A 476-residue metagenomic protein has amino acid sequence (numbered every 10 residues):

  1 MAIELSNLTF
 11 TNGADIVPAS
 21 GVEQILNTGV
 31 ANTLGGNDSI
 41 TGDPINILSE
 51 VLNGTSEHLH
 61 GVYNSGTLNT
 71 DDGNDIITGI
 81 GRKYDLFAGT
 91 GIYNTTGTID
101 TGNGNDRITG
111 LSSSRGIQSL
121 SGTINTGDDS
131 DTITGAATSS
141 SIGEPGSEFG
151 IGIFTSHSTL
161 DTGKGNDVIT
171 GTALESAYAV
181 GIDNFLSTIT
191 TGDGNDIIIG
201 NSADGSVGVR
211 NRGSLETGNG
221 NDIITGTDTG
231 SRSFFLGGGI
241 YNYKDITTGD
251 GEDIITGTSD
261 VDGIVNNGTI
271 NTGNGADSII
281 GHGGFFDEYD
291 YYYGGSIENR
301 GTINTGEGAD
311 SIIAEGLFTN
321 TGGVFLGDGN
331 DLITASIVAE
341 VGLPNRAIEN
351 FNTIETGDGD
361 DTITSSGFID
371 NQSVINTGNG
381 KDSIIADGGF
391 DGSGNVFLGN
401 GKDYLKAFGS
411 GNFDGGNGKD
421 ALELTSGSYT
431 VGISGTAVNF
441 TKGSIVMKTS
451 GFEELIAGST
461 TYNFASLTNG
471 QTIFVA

Functional and structural regions predicted by a protein language model:
M1, S56-T67, D85-T96, Q118-S121 (+12 more regions): Acidic, glycine-rich low-complexity repeat segments characteristic of large secreted/surface-exposed proteins
M1-A19, T33-N53, T70-T78, T126 (+11 more regions): GD-rich hexapeptide-repeat beta-solenoids
L8, V17, A31, I40 (+37 more regions): Hydrophobic "rung" positions of tandem beta-strand repeat architectures that form parallel beta-solenoids
G13, L34-G36, I45, D71-G73 (+23 more regions): Conserved consensus positions within extracellular tandem repeat modules
V17, D38-G42, I77-G81, D106-S112 (+13 more regions): Extracellular beta-strand repeat scaffolds in secreted/surface proteins
S20-Q24: N-terminal extracellular ligand-recognition/capping segment immediately after the signal peptide
